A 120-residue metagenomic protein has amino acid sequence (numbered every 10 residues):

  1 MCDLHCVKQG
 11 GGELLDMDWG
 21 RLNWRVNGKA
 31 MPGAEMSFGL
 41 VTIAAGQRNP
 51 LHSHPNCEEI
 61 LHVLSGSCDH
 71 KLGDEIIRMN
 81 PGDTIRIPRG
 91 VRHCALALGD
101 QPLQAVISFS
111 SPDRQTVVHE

Functional and structural regions predicted by a protein language model:
M1-M36, P50, V118-E120: A short, N-terminal "cap"/entry segment at the start of jelly-roll beta-barrel domains of the cupin/DSBH fold
W24, G39-H54: Conserved short histidine dyad/triad with adjacent acidic residue
M31-A34, A44-Q47, S67-C68, S111-Q115: Short, charged/polar surface micro-motifs in flexible loops or helix N-caps
L40-V41, R86, Q101-T116: A short hydrophobic beta-strand segment most commonly corresponding to one strand of the jelly-roll/cupin
P50-L51, H70-K71, I87, H93-G99: Short beta-strand His + acidic residue motifs that chelate non-heme Fe in jelly-roll/DSBH and cupin folds
N56-E58, H62-C68: Glycine- and acidic-residue-biased ligand/ion/polar-headgroup-sensing regions
S67-D69, I76, R92, P102: Structural motif
E75-R89: Short acidic-glycine-tyrosine-enriched beta hairpin
